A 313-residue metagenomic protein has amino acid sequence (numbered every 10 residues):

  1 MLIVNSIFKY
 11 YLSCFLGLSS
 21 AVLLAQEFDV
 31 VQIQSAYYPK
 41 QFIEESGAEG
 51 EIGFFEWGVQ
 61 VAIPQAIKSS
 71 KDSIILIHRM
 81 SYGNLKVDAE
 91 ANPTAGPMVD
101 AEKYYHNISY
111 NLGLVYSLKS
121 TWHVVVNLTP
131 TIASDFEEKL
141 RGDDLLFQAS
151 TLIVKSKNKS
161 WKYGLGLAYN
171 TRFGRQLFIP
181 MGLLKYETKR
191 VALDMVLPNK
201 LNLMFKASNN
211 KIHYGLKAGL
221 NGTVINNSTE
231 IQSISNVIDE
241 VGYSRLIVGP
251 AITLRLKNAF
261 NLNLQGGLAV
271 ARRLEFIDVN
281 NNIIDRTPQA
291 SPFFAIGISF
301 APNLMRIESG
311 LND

Functional and structural regions predicted by a protein language model:
Q26-V87, V196, N303: Short glycine/proline- and aromatic-enriched beta-strand/turn motifs that initiate or cap beta-hairpins
D29-I33, D72-M80, V124-L128, Y163-L167 (+6 more regions): Transmembrane beta-strands of outer-membrane beta-barrel proteins
S35-Q41, M80-D88, P130-F136, Y169-F173 (+5 more regions): Transmembrane beta-strands of outer-membrane beta-barrel pores
F55-V61, H106-L112, L128-I132, L145-T151 (+4 more regions): Hydrophobic, lipid-facing positions within transmembrane beta-strands of outer-membrane proteins
V61-I67, Y116, K155, Y186-T188 (+5 more regions): Residue-level signature of outer-membrane beta-barrel architecture
K68-K71, T121-V124, K159-G164, V191-L193 (+4 more regions): Repeated loop/turn-to-beta-strand initiation elements of outer-membrane beta-barrel proteins
G83-P97, P198-F294: Outer-membrane beta-barrel translocator/channel fold
G182-K185, P288-D313: Outer-membrane beta-barrel "beta-signal"
